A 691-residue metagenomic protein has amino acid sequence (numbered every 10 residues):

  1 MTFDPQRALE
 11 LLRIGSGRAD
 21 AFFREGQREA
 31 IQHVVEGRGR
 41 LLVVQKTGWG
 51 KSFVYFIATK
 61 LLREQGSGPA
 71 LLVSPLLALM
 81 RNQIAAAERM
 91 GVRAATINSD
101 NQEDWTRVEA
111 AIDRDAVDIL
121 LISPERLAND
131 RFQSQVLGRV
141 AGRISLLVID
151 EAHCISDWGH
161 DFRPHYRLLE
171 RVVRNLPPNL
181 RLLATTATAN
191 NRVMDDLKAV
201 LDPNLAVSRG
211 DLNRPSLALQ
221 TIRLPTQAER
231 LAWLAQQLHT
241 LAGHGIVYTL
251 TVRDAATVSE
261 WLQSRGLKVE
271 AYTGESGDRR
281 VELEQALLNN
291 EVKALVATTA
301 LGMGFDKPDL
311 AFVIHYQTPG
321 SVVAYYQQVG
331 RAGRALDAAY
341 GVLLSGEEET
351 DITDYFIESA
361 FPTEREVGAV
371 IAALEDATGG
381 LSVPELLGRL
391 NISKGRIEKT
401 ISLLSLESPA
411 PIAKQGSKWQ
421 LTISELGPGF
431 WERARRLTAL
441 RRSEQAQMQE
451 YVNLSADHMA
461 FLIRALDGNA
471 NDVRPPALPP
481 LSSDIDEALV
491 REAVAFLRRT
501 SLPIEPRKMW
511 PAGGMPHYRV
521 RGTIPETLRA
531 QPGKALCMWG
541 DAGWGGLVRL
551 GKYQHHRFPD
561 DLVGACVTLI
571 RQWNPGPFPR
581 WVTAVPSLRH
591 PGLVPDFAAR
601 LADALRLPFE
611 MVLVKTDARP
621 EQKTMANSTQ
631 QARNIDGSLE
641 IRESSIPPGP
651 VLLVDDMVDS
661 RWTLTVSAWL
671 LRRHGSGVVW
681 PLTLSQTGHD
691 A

Functional and structural regions predicted by a protein language model:
T2-P5, L11-G15, A21, E25 (+6 more regions): Helicase motor core with emphasis on the C-terminal RecA-like subdomain
F56-I57, L61, D196, D596 (+3 more regions): Active-site signature of alpha/beta-hydrolase-fold catalytic machinery across serine- and Asp/Cys-nucleophile hydrolases
G91, A111-I122, M611-T629: Conserved P-loop NTPase mechanochemical-coupling segment
S99, G210-L212, G274-E275, T583-P586 (+1 more regions): A short, structured active-site edge motif that brings together acidic residues
R181, P577-S587, L652: Short glycine-rich phosphate-binding loop at a beta-alpha junction
L217, L489-W581, P591, P595 (+5 more regions): Active-site-facing substrate-recognition patch
V292, I314, T318-Q327, G333-I524 (+1 more regions): C-terminal accessory region of SF2 helicases/translocases
E487, A495-F496, T665-A691: PRPP-dependent phosphoribosyltransferase catalytic core
